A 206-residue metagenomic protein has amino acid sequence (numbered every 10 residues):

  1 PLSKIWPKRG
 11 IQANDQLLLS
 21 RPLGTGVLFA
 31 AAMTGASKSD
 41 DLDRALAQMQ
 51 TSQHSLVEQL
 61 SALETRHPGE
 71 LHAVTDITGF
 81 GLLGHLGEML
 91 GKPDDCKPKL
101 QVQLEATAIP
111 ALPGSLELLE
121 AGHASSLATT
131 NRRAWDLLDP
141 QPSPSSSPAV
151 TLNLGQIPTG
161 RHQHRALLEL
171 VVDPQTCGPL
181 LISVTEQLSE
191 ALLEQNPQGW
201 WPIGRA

Functional and structural regions predicted by a protein language model:
P1-I5, D40-R66, Q163-H164: Active-site glycine-rich loop that binds ribose-phosphate moieties when present
P1-K38, R205: Glycine-rich anion-binding loops of enzyme active sites
L2, A62-L71, T75-A206: Glycine-/charge-enriched secondary-structure boundary and capping motifs
G10-A13, L19, S52-L56, E70 (+1 more regions): Internal, well-ordered alpha-helical segments in soluble enzyme and binding-protein domains
L23-G24, R44-S52, V74-T78, L82: Short, contiguous, pocket-lining structural segments that sit at or immediately flank catalytic/ligand-binding sites
A30-D41, R132-D139: A short, terminal or domain-edge coil/loop segment
